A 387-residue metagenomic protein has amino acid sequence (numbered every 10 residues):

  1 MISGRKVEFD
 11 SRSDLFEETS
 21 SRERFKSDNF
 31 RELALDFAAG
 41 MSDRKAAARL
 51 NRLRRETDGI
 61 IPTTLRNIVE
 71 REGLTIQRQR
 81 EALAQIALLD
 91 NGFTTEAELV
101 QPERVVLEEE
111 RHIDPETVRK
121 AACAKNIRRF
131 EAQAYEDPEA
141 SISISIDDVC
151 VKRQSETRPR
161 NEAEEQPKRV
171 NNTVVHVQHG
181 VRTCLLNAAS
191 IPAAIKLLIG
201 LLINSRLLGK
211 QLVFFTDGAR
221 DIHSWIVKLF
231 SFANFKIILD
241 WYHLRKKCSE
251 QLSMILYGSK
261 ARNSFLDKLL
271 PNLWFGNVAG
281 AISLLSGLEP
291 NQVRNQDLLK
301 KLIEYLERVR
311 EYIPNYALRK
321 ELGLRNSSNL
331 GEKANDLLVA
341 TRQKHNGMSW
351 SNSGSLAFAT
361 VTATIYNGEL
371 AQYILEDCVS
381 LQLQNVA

Functional and structural regions predicted by a protein language model:
M1-S3: N-terminal juxtadomain amphipathic helix that follows a signal peptide/anchor or precedes a small N-terminal auxiliary
R5-A387: Catalytic center-proximal scaffold of phosphoryl-transfer enzymes
